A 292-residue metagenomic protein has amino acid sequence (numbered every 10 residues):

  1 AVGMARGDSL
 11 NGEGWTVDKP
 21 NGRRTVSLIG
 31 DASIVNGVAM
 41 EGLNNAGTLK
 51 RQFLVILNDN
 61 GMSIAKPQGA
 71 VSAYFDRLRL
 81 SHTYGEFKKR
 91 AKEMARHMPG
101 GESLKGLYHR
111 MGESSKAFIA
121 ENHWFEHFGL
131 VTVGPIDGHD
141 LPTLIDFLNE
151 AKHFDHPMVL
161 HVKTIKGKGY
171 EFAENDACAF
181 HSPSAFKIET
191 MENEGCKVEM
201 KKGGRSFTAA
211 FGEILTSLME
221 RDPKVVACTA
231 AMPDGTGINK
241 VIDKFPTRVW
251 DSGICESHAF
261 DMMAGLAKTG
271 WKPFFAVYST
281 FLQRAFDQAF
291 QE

Functional and structural regions predicted by a protein language model:
A1-G61, P233-E292: Thiamine diphosphate
R6, R23-R24, R51, R77-R79 (+7 more regions): Arginine residue identity/basic-tract feature
R23-V26, F53, A151-T164, V225-C228 (+1 more regions): Generic beta-sheet signal
S27-L28, A46, V55, S115 (+5 more regions): Generic structural hydrophobic/aromatic packing signal, biased to beta-strands
L43-A46, N122, L148, L215-T216 (+1 more regions): Short amphipathic alpha-helical segments and helix-helix/interface helices
G47, E126, K152, M219 (+1 more regions): Anion (oxyanion) recognition and catalysis
N60-F211: Long, well-ordered, tryptophan-enriched scaffold segments
I165-K166, Y170-Q283, F290: Non-catalytic terminal/interface segments that mediate subunit docking, oligomerization, and allosteric communication
